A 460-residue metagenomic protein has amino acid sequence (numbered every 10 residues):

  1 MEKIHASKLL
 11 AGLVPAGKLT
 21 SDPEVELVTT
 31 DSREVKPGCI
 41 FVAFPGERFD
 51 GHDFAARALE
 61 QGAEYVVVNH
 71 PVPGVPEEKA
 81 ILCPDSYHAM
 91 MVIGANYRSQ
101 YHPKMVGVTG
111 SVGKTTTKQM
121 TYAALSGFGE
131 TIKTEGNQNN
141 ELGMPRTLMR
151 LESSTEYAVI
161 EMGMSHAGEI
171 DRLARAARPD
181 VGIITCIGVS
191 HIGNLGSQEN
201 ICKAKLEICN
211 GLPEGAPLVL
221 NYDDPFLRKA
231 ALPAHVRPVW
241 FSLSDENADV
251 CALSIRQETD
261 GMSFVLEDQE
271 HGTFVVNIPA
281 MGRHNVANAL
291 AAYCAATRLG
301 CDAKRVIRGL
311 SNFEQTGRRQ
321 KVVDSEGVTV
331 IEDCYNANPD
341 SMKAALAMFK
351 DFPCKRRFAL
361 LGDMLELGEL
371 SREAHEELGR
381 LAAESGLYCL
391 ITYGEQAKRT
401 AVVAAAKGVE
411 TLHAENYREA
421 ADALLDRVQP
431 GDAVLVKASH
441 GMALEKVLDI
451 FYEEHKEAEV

Functional and structural regions predicted by a protein language model:
M1-V92, F352-C354, R380-L381, S385-E395: N-terminal leader/targeting and accessory segments in enzymes
K8, A89-P217, Y222, F226-A234 (+3 more regions): Phosphate-binding loop of NTP-binding sites
L9, C39, A58, I93 (+13 more regions): Residue-level signal for inorganic ion chemistry
G46-F49, Q315-R318, C334, N338-K407 (+1 more regions): Active-site beta-alpha connecting loops in nucleotide-dependent enzymes
V68, P73-E77, I183-V330, C354-K355 (+3 more regions): Acidic, Mg2+-coordinating active-site environments of NTP-dependent enzymes
I81-D85, T411-A420: Short acidic-hydrophobic, aromatic-tinged amphipathic segments that line or gate anion-handling sites
V108, G317-R319, G441-L448, A458-V460: ATP-dependent carboxylate/acyl-activation modules
